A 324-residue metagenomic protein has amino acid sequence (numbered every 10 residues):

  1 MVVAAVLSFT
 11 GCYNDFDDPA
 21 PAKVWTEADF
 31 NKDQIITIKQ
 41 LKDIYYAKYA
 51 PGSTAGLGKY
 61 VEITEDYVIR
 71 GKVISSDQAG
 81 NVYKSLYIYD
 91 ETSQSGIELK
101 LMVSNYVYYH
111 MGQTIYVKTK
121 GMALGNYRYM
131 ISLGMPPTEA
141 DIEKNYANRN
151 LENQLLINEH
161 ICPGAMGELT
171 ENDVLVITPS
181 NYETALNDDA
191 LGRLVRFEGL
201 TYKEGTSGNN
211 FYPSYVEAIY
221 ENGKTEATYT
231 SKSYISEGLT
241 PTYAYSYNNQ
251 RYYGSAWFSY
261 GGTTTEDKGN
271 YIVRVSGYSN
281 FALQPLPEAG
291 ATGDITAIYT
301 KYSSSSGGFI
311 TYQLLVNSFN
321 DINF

Functional and structural regions predicted by a protein language model:
M1-V2: Sec-dependent signal peptide recognition, specifically the positively charged N-region followed immediately by
L7-G11: C-terminal motif of bacterial Sec signal peptides marking the signal peptidase cleavage site
Y13-Y83, Y87-F324: OB-fold nucleic-acid-binding modules
